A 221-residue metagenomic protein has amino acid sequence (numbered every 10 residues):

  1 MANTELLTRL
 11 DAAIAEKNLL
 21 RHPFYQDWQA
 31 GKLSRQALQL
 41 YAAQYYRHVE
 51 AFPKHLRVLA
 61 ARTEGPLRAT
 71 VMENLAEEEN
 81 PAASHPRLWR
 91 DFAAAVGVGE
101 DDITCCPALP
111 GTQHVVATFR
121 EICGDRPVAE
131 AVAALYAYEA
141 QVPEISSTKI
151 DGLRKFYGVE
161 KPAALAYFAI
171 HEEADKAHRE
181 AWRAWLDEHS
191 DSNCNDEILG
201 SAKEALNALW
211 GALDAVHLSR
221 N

Functional and structural regions predicted by a protein language model:
M1-N221: Non-heme di-metal
